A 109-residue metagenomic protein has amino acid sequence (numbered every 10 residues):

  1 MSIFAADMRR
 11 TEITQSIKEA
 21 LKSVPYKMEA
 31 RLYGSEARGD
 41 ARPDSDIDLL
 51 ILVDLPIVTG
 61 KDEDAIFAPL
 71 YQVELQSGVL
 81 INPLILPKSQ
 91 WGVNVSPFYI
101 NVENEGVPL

Functional and structural regions predicted by a protein language model:
M1-E29, A37-P43, D54-L109: Catalytic core of pol beta-like nucleotidyltransferases
I47-L52: Short beta-strand->loop micro-motif that forms the acidic, two-metal-ion catalytic signature in nucleotide-processing
